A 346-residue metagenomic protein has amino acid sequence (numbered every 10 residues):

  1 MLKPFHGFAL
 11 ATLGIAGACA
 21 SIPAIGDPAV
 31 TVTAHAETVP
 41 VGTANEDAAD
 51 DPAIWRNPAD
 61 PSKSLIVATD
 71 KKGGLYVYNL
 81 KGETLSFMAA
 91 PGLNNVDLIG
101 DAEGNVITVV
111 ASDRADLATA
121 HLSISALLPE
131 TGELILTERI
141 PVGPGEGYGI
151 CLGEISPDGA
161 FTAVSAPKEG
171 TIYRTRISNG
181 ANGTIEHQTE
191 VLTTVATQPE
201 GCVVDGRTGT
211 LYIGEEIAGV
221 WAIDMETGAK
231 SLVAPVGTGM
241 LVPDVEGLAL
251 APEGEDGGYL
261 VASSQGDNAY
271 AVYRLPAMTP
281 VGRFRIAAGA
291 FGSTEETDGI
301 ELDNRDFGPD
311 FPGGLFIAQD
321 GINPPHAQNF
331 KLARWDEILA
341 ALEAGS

Functional and structural regions predicted by a protein language model:
M1-A9: Bacterial N-terminal signal peptides that target proteins for export
A11-G14: Short, linear, compositionally biased motifs with a strong N-terminal bias
G17-A18: C-terminal motif of bacterial Sec signal peptides marking the signal peptidase cleavage site
S21-S346: Sequence/structural signature of beta-propeller domains
